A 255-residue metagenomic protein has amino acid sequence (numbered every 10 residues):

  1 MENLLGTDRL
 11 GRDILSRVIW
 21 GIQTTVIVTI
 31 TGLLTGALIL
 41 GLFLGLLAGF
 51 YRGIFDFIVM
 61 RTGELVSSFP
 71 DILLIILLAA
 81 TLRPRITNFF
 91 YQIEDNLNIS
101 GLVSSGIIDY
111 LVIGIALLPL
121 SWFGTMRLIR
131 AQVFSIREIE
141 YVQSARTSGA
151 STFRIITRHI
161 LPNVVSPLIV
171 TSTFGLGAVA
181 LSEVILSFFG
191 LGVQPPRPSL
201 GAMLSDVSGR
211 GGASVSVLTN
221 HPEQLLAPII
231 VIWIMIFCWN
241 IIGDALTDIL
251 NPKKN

Functional and structural regions predicted by a protein language model:
M1-N3: Short acidic, Pro/Gly- and aromatic-enriched capping/linker segments at domain boundaries
T7-N255: Alpha-helical transmembrane segments of integral membrane proteins, especially multi-pass inner/plasma-membrane
